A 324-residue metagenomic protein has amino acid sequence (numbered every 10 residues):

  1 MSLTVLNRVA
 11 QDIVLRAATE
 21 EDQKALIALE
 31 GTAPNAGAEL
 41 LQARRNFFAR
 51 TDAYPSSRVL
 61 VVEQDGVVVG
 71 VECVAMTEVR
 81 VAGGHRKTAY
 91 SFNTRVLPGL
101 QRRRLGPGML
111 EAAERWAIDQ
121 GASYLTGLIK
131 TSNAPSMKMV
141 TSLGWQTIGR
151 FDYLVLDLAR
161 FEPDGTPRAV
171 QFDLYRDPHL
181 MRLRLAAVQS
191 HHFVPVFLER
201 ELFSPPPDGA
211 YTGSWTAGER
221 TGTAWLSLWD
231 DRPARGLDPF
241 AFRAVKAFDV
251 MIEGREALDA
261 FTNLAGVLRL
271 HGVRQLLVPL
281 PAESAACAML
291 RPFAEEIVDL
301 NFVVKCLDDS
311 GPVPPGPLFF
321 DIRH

Functional and structural regions predicted by a protein language model:
S2, I129-A134, T141-G165, T223-H324: Active-site/acyl-donor-binding loops of N-acyltransferases
L6, D22-Q64, T141-D249: Amide-forming acyltransferase catalytic core, primarily the GNAT-like/NAT-type and related acyltransferase folds
A18, T94-V96: Hydrophobic adenine-recognition pocket in adenosine-nucleotide-binding enzymes
L60, G70-E72, A89, T94 (+1 more regions): Conserved GNAT-family N-acetyltransferase fold
V67-G70, P135, R220-T221: Glycine-rich acetyl-CoA-binding "A-motif" of GNAT/NAT acetyltransferases
E78-S91, Q101, R232-A247: A conserved beta-turn-beta hairpin within the catalytic core of GNAT-like acetyltransferases that forms part
V96, R102-R115, R255-V267: Conserved acetyl-CoA-binding loop-helix of GNAT-fold acetyltransferases
Q101, G106-D152: Hydrophobic, ordered structural segments
